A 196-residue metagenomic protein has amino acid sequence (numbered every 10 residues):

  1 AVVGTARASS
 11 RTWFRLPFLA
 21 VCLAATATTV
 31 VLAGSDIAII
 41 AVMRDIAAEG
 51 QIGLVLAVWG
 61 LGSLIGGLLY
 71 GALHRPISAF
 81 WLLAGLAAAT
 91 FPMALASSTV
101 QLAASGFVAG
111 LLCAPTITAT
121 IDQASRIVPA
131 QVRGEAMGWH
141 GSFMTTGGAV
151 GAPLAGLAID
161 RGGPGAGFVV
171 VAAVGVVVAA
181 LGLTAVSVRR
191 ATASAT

Functional and structural regions predicted by a protein language model:
T12-L56: Helix-loop boundary and gating motifs at the non-cytosolic
T26, A57, L61, G138-T146: Transmembrane alpha-helical cores of Major Facilitator Superfamily
I39, P115-V128: Intracellular juxtamembrane helix-capping segments at the cytosolic ends of symmetry-related transmembrane helices
I65-S78, I159: Helix-to-loop junctions at the C-terminal end of transmembrane segments in multipass secondary transporters
A79-I117: C-terminal transmembrane helical hairpin of 12-TM major facilitator-type secondary transporters
V132-G162: A late C-terminal transmembrane helix in Major Facilitator Superfamily
L157-G175: A membrane-interface helix-boundary motif in multi-pass transporters
A172-T196: Multi-pass alpha-helical transporter architecture, strongest for 12-TM Major Facilitator/SLC carriers used
